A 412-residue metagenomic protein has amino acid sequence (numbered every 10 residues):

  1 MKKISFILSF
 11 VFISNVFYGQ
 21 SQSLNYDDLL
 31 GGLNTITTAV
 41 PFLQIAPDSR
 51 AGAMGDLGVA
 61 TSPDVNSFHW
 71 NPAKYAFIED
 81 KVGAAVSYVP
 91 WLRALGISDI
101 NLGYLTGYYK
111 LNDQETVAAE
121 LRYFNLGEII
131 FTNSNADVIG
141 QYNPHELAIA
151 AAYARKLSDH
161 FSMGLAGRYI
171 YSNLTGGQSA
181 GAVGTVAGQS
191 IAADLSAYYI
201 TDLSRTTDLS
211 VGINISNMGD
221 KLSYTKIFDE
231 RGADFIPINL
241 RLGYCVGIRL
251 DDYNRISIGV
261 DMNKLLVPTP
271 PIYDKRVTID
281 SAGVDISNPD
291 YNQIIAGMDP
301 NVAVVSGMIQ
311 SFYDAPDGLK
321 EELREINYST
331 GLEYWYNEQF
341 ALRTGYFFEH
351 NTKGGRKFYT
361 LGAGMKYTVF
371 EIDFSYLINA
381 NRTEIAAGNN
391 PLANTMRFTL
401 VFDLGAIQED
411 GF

Functional and structural regions predicted by a protein language model:
M1-S23: Bacterial Sec-dependent N-terminal signal peptides
Q20-F412: Subset of outer-membrane beta-barrel
